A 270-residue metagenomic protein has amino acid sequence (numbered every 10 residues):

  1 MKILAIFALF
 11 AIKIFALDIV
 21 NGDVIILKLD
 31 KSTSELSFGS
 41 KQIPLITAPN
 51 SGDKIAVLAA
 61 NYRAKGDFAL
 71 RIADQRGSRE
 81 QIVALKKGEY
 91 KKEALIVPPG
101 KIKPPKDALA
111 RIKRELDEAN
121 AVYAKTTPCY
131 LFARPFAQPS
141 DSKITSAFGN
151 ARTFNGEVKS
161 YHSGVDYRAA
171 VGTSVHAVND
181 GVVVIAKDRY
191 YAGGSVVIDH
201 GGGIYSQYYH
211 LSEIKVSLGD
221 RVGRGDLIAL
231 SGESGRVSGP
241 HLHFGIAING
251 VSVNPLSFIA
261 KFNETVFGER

Functional and structural regions predicted by a protein language model:
I3-K13: Sec-dependent N-terminal signal peptides
F15-E89: Cationic-aromatic interfacial patches
L70, I144, Y167, G181 (+3 more regions): Terminal peptide-recognition signature
I82-A192: Surface-exposed, glycine-biased beta-strand/turn segments
Y90-A110, D117-E118, F132, R168 (+2 more regions): Acidic, glycine-rich catalytic/binding loops that coordinate metals and/or anionic ligands
S174-V183, E213-S231: Short, well-structured beta-strand-loop connectors
V178-S212, P240, G245: Zn2+-dependent peptidoglycan hydrolase active-site motif and core
R189, I228-R236: Short, charged beta-turn/beta-strand-edge "cap" motif at the junction between a beta-strand and an adjacent loop
